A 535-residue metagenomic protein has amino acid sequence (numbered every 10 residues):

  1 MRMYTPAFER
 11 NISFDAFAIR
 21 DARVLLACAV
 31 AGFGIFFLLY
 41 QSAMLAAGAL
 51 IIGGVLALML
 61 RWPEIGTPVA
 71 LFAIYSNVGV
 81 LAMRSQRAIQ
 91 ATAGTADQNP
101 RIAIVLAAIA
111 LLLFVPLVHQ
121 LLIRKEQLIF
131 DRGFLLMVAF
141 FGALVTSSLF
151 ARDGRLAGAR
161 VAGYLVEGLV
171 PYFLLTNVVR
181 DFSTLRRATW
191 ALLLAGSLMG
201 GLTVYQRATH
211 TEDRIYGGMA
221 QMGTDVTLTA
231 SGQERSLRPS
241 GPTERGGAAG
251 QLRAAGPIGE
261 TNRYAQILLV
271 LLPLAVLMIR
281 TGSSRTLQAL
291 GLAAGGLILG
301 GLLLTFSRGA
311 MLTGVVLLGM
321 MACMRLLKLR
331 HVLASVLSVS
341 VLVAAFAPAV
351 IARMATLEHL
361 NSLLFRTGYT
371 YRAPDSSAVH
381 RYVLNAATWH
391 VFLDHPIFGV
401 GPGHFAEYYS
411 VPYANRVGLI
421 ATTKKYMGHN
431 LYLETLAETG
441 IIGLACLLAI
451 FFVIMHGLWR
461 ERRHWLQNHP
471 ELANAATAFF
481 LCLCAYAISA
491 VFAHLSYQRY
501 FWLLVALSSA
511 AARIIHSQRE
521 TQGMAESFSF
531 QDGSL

Functional and structural regions predicted by a protein language model:
M1-T146, R155-L156, S183-R186, G218-L237 (+7 more regions): Transmembrane signal-anchor hairpin modules in multi-pass inner-membrane enzymes, especially those that act on
R2-M3, V78-T95, S148-L156, G163 (+4 more regions): Membrane-interfacial helix-loop-helix modules of multi-pass inner-membrane proteins that assemble, modify, or transport
Y4-I35, A46-M59, V69, L169-Y172 (+4 more regions): Hydrophobic alpha-helical segments of polytopic membrane proteins
A18, F37, H119-L122, L194 (+10 more regions): A membrane-periplasm/extracellular boundary helix in multi-pass inner-membrane enzymes that assemble envelope glycans
G32-F33, P273, G314-L318, R330 (+3 more regions): Transmembrane alpha-helices of multi-pass inner-membrane enzymes
A46-G53, I74, I104-L113, A159-Y172 (+4 more regions): Hydrophobic core segments of transmembrane alpha-helices in multi-pass, intramembrane catalytic enzymes
L252, G368-A386, L393-T439, R460-Q467 (+1 more regions): Long extracytoplasmic/lumenal interhelical loops at the membrane interface of multi-pass membrane proteins
P273-A275, I279-L290, C323, V417-G418 (+2 more regions): Hydrophobic transmembrane alpha-helices and their immediate junctions
